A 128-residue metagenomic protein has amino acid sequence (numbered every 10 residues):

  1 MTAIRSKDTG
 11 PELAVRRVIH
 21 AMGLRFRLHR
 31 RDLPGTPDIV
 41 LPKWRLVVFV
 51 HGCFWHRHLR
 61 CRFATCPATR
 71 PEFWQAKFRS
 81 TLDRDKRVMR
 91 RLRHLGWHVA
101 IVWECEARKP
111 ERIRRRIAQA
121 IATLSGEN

Functional and structural regions predicted by a protein language model:
M1-N128: Nucleic-acid endo/exonuclease domains
